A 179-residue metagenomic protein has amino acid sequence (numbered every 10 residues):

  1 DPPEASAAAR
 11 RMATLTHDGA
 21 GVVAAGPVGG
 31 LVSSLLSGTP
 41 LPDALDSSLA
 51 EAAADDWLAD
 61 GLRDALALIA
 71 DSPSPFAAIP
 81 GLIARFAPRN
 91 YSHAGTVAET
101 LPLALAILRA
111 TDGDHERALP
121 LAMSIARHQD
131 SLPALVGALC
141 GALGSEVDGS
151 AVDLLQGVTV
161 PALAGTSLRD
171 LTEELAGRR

Functional and structural regions predicted by a protein language model:
D1, A24-A25: Glycine-rich phosphate-binding loop plus the immediately following alpha-helix
D1, R11-L15, G30-A126: Accessory "access/gating" subregions that flank catalytic or transport cores
A8: Surface-exposed loop and adjacent secondary-structure segments within mature catalytic domains
T14-A20, G26-S37, E99-R178: Catalytic phosphate/nucleotide-handling subdomain of diverse soluble enzymes
